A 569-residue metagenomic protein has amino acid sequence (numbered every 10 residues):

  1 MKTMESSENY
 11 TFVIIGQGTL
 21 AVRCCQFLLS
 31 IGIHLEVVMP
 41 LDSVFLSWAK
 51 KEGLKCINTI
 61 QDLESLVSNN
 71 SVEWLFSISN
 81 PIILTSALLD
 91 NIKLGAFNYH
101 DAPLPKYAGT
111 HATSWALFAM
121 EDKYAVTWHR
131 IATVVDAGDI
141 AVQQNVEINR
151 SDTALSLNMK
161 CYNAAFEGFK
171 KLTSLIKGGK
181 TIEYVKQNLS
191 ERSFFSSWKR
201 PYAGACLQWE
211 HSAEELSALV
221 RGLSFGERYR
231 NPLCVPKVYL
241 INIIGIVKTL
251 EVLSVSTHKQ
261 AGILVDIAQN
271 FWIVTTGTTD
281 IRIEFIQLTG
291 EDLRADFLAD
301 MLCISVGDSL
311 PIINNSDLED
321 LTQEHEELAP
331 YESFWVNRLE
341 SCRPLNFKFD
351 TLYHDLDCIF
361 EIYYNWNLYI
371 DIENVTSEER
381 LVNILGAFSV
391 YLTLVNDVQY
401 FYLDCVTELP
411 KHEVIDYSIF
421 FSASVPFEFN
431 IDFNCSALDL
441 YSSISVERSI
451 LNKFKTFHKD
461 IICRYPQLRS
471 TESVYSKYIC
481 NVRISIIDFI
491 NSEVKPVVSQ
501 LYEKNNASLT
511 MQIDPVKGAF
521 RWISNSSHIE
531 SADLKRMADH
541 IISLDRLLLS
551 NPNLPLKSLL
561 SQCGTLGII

Functional and structural regions predicted by a protein language model:
K2-E5, L29, A205-L328: An anion-binding loop in the catalytic cleft
S6-T11, T19-V22, T133-E251, L321: Active-site-proximal loop/hinge segments within enzyme catalytic domains
I31-I33, D139-N145, S193-G204, I313-D320 (+6 more regions): Acyl/amide activation-and-transfer machinery of modular secondary-metabolite enzymes
S305-N315, R338-F347, N396, L451 (+3 more regions): A short N-terminal helical cap/helix-turn-helix that marks the beginning of AMP-binding/adenylate-forming
E324-E378, T456, C463-Q467, Q562: Flexible, P/S/T/G-rich "lid" or insertion loops adjacent to the active sites of thioester-utilizing
I362-D397, I529-R536: Acyl activation and transfer enzymes in specialized metabolism, enriched for ANL adenylate-forming modules
V375-L381, V395-V498, N553-L559, G567: His-Asp-centered acyl/peptidyl-transfer active-site segments
Q399-V406, L501-T565: Extended, hydrophobic beta-loop-alpha segments that form or line the acyl/peptidyl-thioester binding and transfer paths
